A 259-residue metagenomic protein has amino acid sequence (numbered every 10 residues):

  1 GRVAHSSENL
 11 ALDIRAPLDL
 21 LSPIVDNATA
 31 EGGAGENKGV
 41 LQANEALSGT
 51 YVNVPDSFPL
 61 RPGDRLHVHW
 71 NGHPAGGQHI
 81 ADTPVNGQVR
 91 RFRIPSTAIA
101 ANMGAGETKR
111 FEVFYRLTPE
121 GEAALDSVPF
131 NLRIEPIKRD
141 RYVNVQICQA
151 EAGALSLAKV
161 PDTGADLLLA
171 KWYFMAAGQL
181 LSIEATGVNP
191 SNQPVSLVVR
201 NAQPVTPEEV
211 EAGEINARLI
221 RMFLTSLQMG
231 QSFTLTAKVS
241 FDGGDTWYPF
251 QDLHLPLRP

Functional and structural regions predicted by a protein language model:
G1-P259: Intrinsically disordered, low-complexity linker/tail regions enriched in polar/charged residues
